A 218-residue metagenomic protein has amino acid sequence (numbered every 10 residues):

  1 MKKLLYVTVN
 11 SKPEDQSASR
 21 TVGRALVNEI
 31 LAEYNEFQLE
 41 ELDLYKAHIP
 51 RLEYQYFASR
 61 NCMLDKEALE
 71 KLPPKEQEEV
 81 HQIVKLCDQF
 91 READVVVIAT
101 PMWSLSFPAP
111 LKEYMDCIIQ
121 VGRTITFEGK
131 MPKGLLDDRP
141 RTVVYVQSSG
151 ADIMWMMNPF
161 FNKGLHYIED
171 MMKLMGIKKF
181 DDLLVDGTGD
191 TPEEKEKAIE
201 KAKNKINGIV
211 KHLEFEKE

Functional and structural regions predicted by a protein language model:
M1-L4, V97, R141-V143, G176-D181: Short coil-to-beta-strand
M1-T100, L105-A109, E113, N204-E218: N-terminal beta1-alpha1-beta2 submodule of the flavodoxin-like/Rossmannoid cofactor-binding fold
V9, S148, V185: Cofactor-binding loop segments of dinucleotide-utilizing enzymes, especially the Rossmann-like FAD- and NAD(P)+-binding
S11-E14, D152, G189-D190: Short histidine/acidic/glycine/proline-rich micro-motifs that form metal- and phosphate-coordinating active-site loops
L26-I30, R139-Q147, M172: A short, hydrophobic secondary-structure junction motif
N28-L31, M154-E218: Glycine-rich phosphate/pyrophosphate-binding loop and the adjoining helix
Y34-E36, D138, I177: Short, well-ordered coil/turn elements that cap or connect secondary structure elements
E76-H166: Helix-loop-strand module that forms the ligand-binding subsite of alpha/beta enzymes
